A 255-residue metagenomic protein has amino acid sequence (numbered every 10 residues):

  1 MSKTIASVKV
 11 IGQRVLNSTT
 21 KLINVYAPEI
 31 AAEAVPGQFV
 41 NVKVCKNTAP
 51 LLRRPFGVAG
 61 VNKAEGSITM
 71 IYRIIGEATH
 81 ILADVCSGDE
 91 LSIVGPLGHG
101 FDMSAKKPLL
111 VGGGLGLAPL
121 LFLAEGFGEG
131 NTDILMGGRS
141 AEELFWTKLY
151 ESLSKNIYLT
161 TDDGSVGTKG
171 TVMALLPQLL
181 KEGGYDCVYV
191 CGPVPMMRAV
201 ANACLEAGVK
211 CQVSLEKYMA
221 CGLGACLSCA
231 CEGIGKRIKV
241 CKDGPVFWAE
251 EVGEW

Functional and structural regions predicted by a protein language model:
S2-S87: Ferredoxin-reductase
G12, G60, L159-T161, V213 (+1 more regions): Structural signal for conserved beta-strand scaffold positions within catalytic alpha/beta enzyme cores
C45-N47, P96, I234: Short, surface-exposed secondary-structure boundary micro-motifs
N47-G57, G98-K106, C241: Short, Lys/Arg- and Gly-enriched loop/turn segments at beta-strand edges
E77-L215: FNR/FR-type flavoprotein reductase catalytic core
V194, E216-P245: Local cysteine-cluster metal-coordination motifs and their immediate loop/turn environment, predominantly Fe-S cluster
P245-W255: Short microdomains enriched in Cys/His and/or Lys/Arg
